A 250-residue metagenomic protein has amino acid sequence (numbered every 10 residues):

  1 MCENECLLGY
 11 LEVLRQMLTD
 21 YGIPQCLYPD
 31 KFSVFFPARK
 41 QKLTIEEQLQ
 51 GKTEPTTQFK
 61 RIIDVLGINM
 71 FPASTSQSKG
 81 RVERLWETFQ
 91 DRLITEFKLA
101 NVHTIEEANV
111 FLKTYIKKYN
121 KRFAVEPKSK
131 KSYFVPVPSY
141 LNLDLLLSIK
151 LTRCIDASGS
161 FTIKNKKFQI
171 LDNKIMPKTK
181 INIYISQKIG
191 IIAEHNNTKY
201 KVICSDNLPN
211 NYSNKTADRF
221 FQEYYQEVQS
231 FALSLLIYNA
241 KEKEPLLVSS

Functional and structural regions predicted by a protein language model:
M1-I105, N210, I237, K241-E242 (+1 more regions): RNase H-like DDE/DDD metal-dependent nuclease/strand-transfer catalytic core used by mobile genetic elements
Q25, V34-R39, R61-M70, E106-F111 (+3 more regions): Low-complexity, flexible helical/coil segments
T56, V82, N109-L112, C154: A structural signal for well-ordered alpha-helical scaffolds and beta->alpha junctions
K60, T104-E107, E126-Y133: Short N-terminal helix-initiation segments at or just after the protein's N-terminus
D91-K98, V102, K113-K128: Short helix-capping and hinge/turn segments at secondary-structure transitions, especially at repeat and domain
I116-S249: C-terminal, beta-rich DNA-binding module of retroviral/retroelements integrases
